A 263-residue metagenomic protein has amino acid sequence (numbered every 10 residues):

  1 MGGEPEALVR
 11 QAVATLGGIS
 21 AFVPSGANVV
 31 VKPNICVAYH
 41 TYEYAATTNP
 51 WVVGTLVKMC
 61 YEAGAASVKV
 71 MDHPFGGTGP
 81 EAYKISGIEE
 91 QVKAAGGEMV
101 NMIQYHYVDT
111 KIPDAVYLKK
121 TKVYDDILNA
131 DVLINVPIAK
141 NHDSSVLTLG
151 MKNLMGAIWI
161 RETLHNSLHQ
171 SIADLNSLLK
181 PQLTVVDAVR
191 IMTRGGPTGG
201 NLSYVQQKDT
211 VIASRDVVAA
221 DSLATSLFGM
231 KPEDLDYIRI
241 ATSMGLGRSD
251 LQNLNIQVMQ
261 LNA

Functional and structural regions predicted by a protein language model:
M1-A263: N-terminal and secondary-structure boundary signal
